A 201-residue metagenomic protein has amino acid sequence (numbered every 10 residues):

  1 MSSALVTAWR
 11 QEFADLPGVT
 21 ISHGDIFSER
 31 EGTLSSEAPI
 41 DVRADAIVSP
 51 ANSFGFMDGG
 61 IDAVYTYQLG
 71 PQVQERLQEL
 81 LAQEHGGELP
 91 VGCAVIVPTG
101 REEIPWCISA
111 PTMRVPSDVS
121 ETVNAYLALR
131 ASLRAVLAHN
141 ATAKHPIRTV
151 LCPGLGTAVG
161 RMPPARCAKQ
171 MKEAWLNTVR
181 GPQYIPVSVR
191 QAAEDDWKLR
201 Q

Functional and structural regions predicted by a protein language model:
M1-Q201: Macrodomain-like recognition of ADP-ribose-binding/processing modules
